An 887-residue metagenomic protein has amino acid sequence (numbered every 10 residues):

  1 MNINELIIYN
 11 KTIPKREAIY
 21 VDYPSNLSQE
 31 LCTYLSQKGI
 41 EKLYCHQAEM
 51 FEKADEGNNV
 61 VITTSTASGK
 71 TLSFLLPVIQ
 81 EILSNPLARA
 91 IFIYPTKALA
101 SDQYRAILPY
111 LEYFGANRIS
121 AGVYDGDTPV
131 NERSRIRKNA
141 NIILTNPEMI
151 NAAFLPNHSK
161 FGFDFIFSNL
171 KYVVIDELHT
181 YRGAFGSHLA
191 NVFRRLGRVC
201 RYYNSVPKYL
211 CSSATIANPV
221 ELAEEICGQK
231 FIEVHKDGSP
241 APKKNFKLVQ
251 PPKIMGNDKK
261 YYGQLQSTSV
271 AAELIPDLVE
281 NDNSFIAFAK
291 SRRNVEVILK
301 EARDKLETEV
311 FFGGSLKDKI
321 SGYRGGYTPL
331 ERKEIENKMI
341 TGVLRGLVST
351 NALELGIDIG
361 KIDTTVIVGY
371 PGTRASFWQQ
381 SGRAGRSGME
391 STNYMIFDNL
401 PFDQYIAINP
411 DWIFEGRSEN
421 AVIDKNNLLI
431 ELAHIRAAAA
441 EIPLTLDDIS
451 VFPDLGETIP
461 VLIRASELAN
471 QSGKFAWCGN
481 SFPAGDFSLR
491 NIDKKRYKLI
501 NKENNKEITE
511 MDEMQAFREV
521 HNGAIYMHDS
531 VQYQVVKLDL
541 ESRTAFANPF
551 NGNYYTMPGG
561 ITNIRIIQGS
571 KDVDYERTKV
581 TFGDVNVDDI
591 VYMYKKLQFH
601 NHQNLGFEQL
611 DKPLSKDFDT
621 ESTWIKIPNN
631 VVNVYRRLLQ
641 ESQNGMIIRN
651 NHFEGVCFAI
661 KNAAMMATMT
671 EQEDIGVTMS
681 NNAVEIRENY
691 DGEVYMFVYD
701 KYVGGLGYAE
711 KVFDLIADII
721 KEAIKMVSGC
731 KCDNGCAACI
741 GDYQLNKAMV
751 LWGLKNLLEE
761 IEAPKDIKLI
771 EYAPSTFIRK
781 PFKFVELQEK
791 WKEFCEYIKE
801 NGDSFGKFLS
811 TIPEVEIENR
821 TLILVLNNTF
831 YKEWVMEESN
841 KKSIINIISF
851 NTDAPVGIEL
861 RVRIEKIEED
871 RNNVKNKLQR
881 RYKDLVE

Functional and structural regions predicted by a protein language model:
M1-A48, N58-N59: Helicase-associated low-complexity/disordered flanking segments
R89-F92, T96-A100, I275-K305: Conserved strand-helix element at the start of the C-terminal RecA-like helicase core
E148-F154, H158-Y202: SF2 helicase catalytic motif II
H179-S239: Post-DEXD/H (motif II) to motif III coupling segment of the RecA-like Helicase ATP-binding lobe
L210-C211, F397, A421, A439 (+4 more regions): Extended, highly charged accessory segments
V220-R292: Conserved interdomain linker/interface between the two RecA-like ATPase lobes of SF2 helicase motors
S376-A421: Conserved segment of the helicase C-terminal RecA-like domain
E771-E887: Intrinsically disordered, low-complexity basic tails and flexible linkers associated with large NTP-driven
